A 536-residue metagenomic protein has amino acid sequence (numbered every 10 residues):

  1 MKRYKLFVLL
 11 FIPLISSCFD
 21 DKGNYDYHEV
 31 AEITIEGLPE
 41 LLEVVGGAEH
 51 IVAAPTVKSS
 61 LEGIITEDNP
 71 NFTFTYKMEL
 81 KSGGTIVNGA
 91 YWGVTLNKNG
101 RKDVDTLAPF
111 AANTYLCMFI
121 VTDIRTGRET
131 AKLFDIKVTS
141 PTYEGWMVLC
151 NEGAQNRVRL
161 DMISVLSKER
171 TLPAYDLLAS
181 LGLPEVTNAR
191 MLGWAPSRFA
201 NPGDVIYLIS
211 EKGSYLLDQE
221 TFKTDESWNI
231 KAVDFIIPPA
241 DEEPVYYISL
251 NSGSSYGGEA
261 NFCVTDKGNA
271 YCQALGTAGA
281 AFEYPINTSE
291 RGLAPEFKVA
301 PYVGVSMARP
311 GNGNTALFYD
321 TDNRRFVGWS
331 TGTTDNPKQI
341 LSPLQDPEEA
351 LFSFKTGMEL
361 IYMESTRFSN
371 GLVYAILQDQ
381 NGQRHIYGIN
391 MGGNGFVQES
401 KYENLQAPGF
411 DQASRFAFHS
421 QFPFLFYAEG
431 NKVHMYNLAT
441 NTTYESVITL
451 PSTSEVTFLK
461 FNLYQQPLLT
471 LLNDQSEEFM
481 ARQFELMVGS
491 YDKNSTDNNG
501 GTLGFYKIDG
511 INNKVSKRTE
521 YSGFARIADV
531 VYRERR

Functional and structural regions predicted by a protein language model:
K2-L9: Sec-dependent signal peptide recognition, specifically the positively charged N-region followed immediately by
L14-S17: C-terminal motif of bacterial Sec signal peptides marking the signal peptidase cleavage site
F19-D176, E477-Q483, Y491, S495-R536: Acidic/polar, low-complexity intrinsically disordered N-terminal segments immediately downstream of a Sec signal
Y143-G145, G203-D204, G258-A260, N314 (+4 more regions): Short coil/turn segments that connect the beta-strands within blades of beta-propeller domains
N151-N156, G213-Y215, G268-A270, N323-R324 (+3 more regions): Short glycine/acidic-enriched loop and turn motifs that connect beta-strands
L177-P184, R190, N201-F416, T442-Y444 (+2 more regions): Preference for solvent-exposed, low-hydrophobicity sequence contexts
P184-A189, P347-E359, A407-A413, P451-L471 (+1 more regions): Repeat-based blade/solenoid architectures
N381-N499: Intrinsically disordered, low-complexity segments enriched in Gly and acidic/Ser/Thr residues that form flexible
